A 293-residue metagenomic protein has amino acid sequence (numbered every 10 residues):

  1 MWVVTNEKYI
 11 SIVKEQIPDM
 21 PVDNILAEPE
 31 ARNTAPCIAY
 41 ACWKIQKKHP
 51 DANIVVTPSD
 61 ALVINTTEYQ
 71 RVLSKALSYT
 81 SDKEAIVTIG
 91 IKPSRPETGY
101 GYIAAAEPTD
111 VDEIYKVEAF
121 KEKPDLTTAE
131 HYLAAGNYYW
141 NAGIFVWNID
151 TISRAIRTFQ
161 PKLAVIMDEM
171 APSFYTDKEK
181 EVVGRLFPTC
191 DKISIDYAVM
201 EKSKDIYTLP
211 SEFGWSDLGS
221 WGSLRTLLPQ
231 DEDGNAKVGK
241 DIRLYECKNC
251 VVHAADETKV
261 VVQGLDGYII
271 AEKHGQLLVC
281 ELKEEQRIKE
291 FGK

Functional and structural regions predicted by a protein language model:
M1-P58, I64-S74, K283: Conserved N-terminal catalytic core of the sugar/cofactor nucleotidyltransferase
M1-W2, E118, Q276: Short active-site oxyanion
V3, L26-A27, V56, V87-I89 (+2 more regions): General beta-strand structural signal in soluble alpha/beta enzymes
V4, V55-P58, T88-K92, K121 (+2 more regions): Short beta-strand segments
P21-V22, H49-A52, D82-I86, T98-G99 (+6 more regions): Short coil/turn connectors at secondary-structure junctions
A41, D60, I103, N148 (+2 more regions): Residue-level signal for inorganic ion chemistry
T66-F187, Y207, E257, L282: Conserved core of the sugar-phosphate nucleotidyltransferase
I149-K293: Left-handed beta-helix
